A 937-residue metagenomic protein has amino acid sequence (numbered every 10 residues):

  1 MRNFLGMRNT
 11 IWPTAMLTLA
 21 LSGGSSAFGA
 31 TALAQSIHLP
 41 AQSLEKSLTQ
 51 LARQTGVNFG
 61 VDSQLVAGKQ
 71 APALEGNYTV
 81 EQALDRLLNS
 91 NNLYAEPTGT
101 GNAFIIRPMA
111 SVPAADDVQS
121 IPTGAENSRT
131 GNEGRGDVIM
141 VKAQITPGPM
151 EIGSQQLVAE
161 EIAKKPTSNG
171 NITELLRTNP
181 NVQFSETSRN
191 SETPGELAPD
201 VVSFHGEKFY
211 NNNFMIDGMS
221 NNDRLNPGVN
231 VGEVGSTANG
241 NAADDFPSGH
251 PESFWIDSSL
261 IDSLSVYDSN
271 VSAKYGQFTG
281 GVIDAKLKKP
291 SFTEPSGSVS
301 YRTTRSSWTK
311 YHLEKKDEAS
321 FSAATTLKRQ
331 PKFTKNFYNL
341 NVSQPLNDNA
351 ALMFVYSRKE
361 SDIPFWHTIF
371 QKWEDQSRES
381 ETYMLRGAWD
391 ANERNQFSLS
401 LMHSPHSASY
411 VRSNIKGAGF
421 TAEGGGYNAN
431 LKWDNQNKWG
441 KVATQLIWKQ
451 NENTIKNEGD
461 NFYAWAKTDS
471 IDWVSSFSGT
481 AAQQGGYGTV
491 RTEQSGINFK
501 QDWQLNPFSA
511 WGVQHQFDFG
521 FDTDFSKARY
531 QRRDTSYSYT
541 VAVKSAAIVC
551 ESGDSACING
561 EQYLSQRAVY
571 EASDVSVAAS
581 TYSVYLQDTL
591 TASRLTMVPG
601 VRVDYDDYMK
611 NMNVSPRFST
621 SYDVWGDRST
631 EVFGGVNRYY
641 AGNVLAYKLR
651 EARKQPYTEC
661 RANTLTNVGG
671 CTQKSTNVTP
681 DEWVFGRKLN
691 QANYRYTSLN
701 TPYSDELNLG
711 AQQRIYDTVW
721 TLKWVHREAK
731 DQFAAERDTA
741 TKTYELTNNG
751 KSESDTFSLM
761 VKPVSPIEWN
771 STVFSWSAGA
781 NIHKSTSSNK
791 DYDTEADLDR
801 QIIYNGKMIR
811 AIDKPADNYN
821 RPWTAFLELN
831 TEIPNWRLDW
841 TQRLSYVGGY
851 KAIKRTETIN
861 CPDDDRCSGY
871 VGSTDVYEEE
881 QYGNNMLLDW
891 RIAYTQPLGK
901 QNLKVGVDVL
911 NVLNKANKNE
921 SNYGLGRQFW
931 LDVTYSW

Functional and structural regions predicted by a protein language model:
A27-D117, E192: N-terminal export/assembly leaders
L88, I121-T130, M140-S272, V282 (+3 more regions): Periplasmic N-terminal accessory/gating domains of Gram-negative outer-membrane beta-barrel systems
I256-S259, A273-Y275, P290-G297, P345-A350 (+10 more regions): Short loop/turn motifs that connect adjacent beta-strands in outer-membrane beta-barrel proteins
P295-S296, L327-S407, G424-K441, P616 (+1 more regions): Transmembrane beta-barrel wall of Gram-negative outer-membrane proteins
A388-P405, A422-D607, T756-N781: Face-selective signature of the C-terminal outer-membrane beta-barrel domain
Q494, Q514-D518, D522-D524, S576-N677 (+4 more regions): Structural signature of Gram-negative outer-membrane beta-barrels, strongest in the C-terminal barrel of TonB-dependent
R594, V719-T856, T934: Gram-negative outer-membrane beta-barrel transporters
S845-G869, Q881-W937: C-terminal beta-signal and adjacent terminal beta-strands/loops of Gram-negative outer-membrane beta-barrel proteins
